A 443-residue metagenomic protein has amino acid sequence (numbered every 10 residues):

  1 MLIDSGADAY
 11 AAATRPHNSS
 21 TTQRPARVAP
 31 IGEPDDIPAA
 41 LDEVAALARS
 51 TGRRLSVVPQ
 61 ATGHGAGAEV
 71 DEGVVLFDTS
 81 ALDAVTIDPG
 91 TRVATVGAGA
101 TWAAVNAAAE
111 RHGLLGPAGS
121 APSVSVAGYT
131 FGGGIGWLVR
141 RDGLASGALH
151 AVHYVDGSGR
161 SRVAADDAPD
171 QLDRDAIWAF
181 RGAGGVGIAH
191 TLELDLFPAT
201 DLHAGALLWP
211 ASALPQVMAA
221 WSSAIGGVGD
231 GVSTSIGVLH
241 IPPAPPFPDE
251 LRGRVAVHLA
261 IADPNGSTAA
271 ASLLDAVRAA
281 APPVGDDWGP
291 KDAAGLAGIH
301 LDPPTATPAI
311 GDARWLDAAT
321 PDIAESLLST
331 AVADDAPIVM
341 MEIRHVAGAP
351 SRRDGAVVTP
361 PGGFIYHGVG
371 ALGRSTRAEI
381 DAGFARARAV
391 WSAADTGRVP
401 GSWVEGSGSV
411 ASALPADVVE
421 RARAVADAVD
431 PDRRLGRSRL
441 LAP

Functional and structural regions predicted by a protein language model:
M1-P443: Soluble FAD-dependent oxygen oxidases
